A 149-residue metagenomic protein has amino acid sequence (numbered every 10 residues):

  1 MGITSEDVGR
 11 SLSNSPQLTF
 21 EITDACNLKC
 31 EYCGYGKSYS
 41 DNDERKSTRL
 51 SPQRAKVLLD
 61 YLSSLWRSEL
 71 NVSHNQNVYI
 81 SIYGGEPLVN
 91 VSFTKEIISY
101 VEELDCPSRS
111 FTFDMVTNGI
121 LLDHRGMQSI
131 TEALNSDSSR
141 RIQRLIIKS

Functional and structural regions predicted by a protein language model:
G2-T117, L121-R125, E132-A133: Conserved alpha-helical substructure of the radical SAM core
M127-S149: Non-cysteine beta-strand/loop elements that form the S-adenosyl-L-methionine
